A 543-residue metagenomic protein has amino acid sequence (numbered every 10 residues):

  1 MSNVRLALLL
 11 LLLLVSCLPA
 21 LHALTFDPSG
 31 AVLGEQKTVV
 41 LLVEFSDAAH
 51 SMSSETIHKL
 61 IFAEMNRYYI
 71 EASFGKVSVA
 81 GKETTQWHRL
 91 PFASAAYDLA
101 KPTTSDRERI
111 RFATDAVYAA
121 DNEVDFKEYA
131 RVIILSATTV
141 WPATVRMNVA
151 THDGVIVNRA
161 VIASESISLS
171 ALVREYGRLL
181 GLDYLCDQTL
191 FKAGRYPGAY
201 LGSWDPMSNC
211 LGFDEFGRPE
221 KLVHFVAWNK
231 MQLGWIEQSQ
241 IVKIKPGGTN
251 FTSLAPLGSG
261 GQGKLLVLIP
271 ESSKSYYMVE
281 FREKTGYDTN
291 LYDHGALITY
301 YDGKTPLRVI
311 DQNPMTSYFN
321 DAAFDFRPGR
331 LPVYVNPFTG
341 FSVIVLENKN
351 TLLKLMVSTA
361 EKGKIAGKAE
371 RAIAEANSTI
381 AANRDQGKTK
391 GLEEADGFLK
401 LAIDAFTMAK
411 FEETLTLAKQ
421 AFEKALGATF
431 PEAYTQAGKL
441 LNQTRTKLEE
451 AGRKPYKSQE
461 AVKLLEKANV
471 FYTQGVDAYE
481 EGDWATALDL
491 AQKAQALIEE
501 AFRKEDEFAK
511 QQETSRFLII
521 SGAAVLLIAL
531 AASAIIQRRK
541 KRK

Functional and structural regions predicted by a protein language model:
M1-L8: Bacterial N-terminal signal peptides that target proteins for export
L9-P19: Bacterial N-terminal signal peptides
C17-D27, R538: Sec-dependent signal peptide cleavage junction
G30, V39, E44, A49-M52 (+5 more regions): Non-catalytic C-terminal accessory/binding modules of secreted extracellular proteins
S51-R109, S203-S239: Predominantly extracellular/luminal regions of secreted and cell-surface proteins, especially disulfide-bonded
A72-I156: Active-site-proximal segments of metallohydrolase catalytic domains
F126, R131, S136-T289: Extracellular hydrolytic enzyme modules, especially secreted metalloproteases of the metzincin/thermolysin-like class
S358-K543: Long, charged/polar, soluble alpha-helical segments
